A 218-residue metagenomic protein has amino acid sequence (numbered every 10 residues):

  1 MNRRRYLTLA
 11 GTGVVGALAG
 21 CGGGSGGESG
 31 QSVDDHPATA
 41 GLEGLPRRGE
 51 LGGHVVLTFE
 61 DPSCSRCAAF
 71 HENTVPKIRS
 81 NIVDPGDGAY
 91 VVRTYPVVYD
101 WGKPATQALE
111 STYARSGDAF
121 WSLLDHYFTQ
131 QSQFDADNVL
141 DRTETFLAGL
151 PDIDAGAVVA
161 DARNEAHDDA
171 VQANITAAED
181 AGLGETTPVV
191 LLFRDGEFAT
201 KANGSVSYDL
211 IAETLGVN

Functional and structural regions predicted by a protein language model:
N2-V97, V171, I175, E213-N218: Extracytoplasmic thiol/disulfide redox context detector
R5, P151-N218: C-terminal cap of thioredoxin/glutaredoxin-like
V14-V15, V75, F128-Q131, A166 (+2 more regions): Residue-level detector of secondary-structure transition/capping positions
P46-R48, F134, A202: Short clusters of hydrophobic/aromatic residues that line enzyme substrate/ligand-binding pockets
F59-P62, R93-P96, H126-Q131, R163 (+3 more regions): Active-site-proximal beta-strand/loop segments in catalytic clefts of secreted hydrolases
S63, A68-A148: Structural alpha/beta surface segment adjacent to cysteine/selenocysteine redox centers across thiol/disulfide enzymes
